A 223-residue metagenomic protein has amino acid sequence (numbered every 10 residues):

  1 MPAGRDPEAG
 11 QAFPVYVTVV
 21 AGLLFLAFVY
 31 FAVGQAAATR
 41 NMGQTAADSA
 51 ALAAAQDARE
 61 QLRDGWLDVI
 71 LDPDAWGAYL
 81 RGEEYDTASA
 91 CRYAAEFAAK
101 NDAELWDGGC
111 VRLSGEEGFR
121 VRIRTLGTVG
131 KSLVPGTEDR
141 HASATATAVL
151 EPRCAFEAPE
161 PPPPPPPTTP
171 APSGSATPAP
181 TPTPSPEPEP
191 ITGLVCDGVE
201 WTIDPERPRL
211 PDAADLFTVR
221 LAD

Functional and structural regions predicted by a protein language model:
P2-Y85: Alpha-helical assembly-interface signal, strongest on the long, hydrophobic N-terminal helix that forms
F13, F25-F31, F97, F119 (+3 more regions): Phenylalanine-focused residue identity feature
L52, A103, E151: Residue-level marker of positions within ordered structural domains that often coincide with functionally constrained
Q56-V129: Short amphipathic secondary-structure patches
G130-D223: Low-complexity, S/T/G/P-rich flexible repeat/linker segments used as non-globular hinges and stalks within
